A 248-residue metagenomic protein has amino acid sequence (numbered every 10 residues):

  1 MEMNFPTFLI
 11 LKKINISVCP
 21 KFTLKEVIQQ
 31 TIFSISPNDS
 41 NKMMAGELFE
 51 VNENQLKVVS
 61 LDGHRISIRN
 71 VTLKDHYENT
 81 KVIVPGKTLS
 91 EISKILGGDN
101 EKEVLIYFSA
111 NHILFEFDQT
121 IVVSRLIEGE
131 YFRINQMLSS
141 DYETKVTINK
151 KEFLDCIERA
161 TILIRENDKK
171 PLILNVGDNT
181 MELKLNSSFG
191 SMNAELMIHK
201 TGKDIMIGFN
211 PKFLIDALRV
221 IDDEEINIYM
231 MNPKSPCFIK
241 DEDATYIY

Functional and structural regions predicted by a protein language model:
M1-Y248: Structural preference for solvent-exposed beta-strand-turn elements and adjacent flexible terminal/loop segments within
